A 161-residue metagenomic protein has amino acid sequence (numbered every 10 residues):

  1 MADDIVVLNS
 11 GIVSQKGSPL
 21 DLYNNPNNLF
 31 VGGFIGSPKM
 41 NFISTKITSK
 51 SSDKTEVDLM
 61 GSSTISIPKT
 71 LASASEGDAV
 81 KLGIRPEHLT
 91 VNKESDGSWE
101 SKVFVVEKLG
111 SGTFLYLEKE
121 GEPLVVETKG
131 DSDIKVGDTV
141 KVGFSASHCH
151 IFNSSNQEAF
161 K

Functional and structural regions predicted by a protein language model:
M1-A2, F34: Hydrophobic Walker B segment
D4, K16, N25: Short, glycine/charged-rich "phosphate-handling" switch motifs in NTP-dependent and phosphotransfer domains
V7-L8, I84: Catalytic metal- and UDP-sugar-binding loop of GT-A-like glycosyltransferases, i.e., residues flanking the conserved
L20-N24, G32-I35: Short acidic-hydrophobic catalytic motif
P38-I43, S49-K161: Non-catalytic connector elements of ABC transporters
